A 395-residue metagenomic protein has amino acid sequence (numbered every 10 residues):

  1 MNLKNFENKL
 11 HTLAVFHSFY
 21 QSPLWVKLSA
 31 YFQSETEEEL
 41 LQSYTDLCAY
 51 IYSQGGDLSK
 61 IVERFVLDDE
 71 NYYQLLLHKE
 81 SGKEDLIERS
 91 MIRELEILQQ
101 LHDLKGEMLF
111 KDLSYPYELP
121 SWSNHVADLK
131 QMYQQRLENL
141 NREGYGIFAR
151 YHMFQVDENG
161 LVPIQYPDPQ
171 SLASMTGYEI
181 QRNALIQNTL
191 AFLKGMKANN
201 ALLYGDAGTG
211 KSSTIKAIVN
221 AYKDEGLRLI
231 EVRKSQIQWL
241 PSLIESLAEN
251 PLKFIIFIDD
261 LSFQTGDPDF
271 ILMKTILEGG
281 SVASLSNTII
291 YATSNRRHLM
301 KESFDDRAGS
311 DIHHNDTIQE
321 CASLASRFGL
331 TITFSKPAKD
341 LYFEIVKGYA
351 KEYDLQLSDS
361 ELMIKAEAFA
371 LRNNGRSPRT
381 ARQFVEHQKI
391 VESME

Functional and structural regions predicted by a protein language model:
M1-S174: AAA+ P-loop ATPase mechanoenzymes
I164-L190: N-terminal pre-Walker A segment at the start of P-loop NTPase domains
P169-A173, S212-S235, K301-E302, M394: Conserved P-loop NTPase mechanochemical-coupling segment
Y178, G195-I215: Walker A/P-loop nucleotide-binding motif
A221-F254, S262-G266: AAA+/P-loop NTPase substrate/partner-engagement loops
Q264-D311, D316: Conserved catalytic/switch belt of AAA+ P-loop NTPases
S310-A322, G329-L341: Conserved AAA+ ATPase "SRH/arginine-finger" region at the nucleotide-binding site
S335-E395: C-terminal alpha-helical "lid" subdomain
